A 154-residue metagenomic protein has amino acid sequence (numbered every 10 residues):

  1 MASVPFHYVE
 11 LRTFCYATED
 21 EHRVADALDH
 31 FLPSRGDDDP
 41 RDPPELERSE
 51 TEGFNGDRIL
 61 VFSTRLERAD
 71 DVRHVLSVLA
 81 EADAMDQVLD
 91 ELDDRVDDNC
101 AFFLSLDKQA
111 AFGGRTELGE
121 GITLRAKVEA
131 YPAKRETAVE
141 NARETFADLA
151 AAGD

Functional and structural regions predicted by a protein language model:
M1-D39: Long, hydrophobic N-terminal alpha-helical segment
E10-C15, L60-R65, F102, L124-Y131: Short cationic amphipathic helices and targeting signals
T13-A17, L32, R68, K108-A110 (+1 more regions): Beta-strand elements of well-folded, non-transmembrane domains
D20-R23, D70-L76, K134-V139: Short, conserved charged micro-motifs
V24-A27, V75-A82, A142-R143: Short amphipathic alpha-helices in soluble, non-transmembrane regions that often serve as interface/regulatory elements
D38-D70: Short, charge-patterned binding micro-sites
S63-S105: Ordered, amphipathic secondary-structure segments that act as subunit-interaction surfaces in large macromolecular
C100-D154: Glycine-rich, aromatic-bearing surface loops/beta-hairpins
